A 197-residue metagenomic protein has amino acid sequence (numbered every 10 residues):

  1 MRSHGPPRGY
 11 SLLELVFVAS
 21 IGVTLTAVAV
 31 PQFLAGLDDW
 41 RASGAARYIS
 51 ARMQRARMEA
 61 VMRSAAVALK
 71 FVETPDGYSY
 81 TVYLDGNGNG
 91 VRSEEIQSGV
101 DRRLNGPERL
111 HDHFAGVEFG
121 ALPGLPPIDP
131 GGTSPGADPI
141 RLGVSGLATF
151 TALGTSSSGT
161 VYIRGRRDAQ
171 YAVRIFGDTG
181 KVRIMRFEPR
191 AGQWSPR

Functional and structural regions predicted by a protein language model:
M1-P6, Y10-A19, T24, V28-Q54 (+3 more regions): N-terminal helix-rich module
